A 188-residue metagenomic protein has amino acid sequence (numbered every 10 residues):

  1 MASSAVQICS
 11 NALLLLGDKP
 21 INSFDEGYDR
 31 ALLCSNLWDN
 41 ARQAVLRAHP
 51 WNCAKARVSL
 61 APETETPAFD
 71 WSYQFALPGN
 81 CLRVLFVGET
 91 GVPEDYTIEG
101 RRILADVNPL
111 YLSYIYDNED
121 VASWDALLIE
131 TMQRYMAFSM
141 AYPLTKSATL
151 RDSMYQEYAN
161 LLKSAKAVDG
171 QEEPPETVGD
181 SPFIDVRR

Functional and structural regions predicted by a protein language model:
M1-N36: Short, extreme N-terminal leader segments that mark the start of a protein/domain
A2, Q7-I8, T90-R188: Internal mixed-charge
L13-I21, R42, L46, P50 (+3 more regions): Hydrophobic/aromatic-lined pockets within catalytic cores
N22-D25, N52-A54, S59, I184: Generic, ordered loop/turn and secondary-structure boundary motif
F24-E26, R83-F86, P109: N-terminal start-of-chain detector that recognizes signal peptides and the immediate post-cleavage beginning
E26-V45, L150-K166: Short secondary-structure subsegments characteristic of cysteine-rich extracellular domains
L32-R102, W124-M140, L144: Divalent metal-cofactor coordination and adjacent catalytic microenvironments
